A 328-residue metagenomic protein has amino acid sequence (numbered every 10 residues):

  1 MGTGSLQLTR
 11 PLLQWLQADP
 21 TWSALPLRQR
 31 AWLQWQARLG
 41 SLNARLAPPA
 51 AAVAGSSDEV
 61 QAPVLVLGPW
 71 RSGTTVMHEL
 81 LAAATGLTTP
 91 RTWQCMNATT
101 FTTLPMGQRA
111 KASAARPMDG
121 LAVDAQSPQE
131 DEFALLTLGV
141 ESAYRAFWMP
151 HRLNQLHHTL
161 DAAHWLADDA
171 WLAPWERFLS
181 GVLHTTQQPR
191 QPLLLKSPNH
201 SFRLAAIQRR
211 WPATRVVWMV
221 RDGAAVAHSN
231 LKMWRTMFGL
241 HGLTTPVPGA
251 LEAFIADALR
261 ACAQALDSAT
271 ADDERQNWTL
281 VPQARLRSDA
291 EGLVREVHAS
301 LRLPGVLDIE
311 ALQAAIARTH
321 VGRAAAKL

Functional and structural regions predicted by a protein language model:
G2-A44: Charged, amphipathic alpha-helical linker segments immediately N-terminal to NTP-binding catalytic cores
L46-V64, A98, L104: N-terminal signal-anchor transmembrane helix
V66-A82: Glycine-rich phosphate-binding P-loop
A83-W93: Post-Walker A helix-loop "phosphate-sensing" segment adjacent to the P-loop in P-loop NTPases
Q94-L193: PAPS-dependent sulfation machinery
W165-R235: Acidic, glycine-rich loop-and-beta core segments that form the ion-binding/anion-interacting portion of active sites
S197, S201-I207, T245-Q264: Anion-recognition interface
A213, V217-A256, S268-L328: The conserved 3'-phosphoadenosine-5'-phosphosulfate
